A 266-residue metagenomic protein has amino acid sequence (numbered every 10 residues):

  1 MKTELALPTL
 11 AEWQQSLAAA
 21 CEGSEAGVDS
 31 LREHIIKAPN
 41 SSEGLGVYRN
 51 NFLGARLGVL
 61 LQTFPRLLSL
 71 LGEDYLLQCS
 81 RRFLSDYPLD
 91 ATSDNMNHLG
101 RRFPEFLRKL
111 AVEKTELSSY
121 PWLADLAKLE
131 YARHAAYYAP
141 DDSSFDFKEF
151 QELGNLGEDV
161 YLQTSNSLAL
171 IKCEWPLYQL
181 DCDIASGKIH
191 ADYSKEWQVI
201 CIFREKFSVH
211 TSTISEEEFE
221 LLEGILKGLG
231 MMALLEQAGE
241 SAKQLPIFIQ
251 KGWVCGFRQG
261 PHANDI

Functional and structural regions predicted by a protein language model:
M1-L153, F207, S212-I266: Long, charge-rich, low-complexity alpha-helical segments
L156-E158: Short, P/G- and charge-enriched loop/turn segments at secondary-structure junctions
Y161-K227: Low-complexity, glycine/alanine/valine/leucine- and proline-rich hydrophobic stretches
